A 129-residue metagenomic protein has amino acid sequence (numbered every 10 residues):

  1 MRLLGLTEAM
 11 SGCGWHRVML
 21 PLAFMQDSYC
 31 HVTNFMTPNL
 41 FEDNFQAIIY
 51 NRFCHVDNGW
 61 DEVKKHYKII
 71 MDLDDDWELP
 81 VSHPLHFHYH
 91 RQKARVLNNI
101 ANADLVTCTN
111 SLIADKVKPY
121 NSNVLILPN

Functional and structural regions predicted by a protein language model:
M1-H55: N-terminal pre-catalytic "stem/leader" segment of glycosyltransferase-like enzymes
N39-D43, W60-V63, D115-Y120: Short loop/helix-cap segments at secondary-structure boundaries that form the rim of catalytic
Q46-A47, K68, L105: Structural motif
R52, L73-W77, P128-N129: Histidine-centered beta-alpha loop that forms part of the nucleotide-sugar donor binding/catalytic region in diverse
G59, L79-P84: Short, charged, surface-exposed secondary-structure boundary motifs
V63-P80: Active-site proximal beta-strand in glycosyltransferases
F87-V106: Membrane-proximal helix-turn-helix segments that form the acceptor-binding/catalytic region of lipid-linked
D104-N129: Donor nucleotide-sugar binding/catalytic pocket of nucleotide-sugar-dependent glycosyltransferases
